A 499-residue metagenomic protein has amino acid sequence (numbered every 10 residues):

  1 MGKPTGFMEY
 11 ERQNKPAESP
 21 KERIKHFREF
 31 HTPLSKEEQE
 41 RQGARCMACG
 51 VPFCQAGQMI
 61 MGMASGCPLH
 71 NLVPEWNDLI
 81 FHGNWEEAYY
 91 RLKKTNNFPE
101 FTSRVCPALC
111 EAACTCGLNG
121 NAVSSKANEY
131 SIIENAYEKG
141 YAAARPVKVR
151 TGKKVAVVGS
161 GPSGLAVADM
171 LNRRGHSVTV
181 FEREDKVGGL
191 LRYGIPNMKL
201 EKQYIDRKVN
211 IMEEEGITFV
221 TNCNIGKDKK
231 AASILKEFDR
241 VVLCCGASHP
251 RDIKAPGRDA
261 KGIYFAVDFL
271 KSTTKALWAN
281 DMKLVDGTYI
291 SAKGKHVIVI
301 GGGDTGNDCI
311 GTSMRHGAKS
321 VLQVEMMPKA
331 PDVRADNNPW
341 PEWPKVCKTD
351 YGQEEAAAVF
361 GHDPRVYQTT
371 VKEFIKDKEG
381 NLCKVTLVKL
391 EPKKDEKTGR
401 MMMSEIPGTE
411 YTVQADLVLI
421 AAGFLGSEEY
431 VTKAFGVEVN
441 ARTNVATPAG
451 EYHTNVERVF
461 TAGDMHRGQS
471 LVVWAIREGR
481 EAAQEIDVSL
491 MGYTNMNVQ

Functional and structural regions predicted by a protein language model:
T5-T32, R41-A44, G57, P68-H82 (+11 more regions): Beta1-alpha1 glycine-rich phosphate/pyrophosphate-binding loop at the start of Rossmann-like nucleotide-binding domains
R12-L34, Q42-R45, Y367-T369, I375 (+4 more regions): C-terminal catalytic lobe of FAD-dependent flavoproteins
K25-E38, A64-S65, L69-R104, A108 (+2 more regions): Ferredoxin-type iron-sulfur electron-transfer modules in oxidoreductases and energy-metabolism complexes
C46-C49, C54-Q58, M63, C67 (+3 more regions): Short cysteine clusters
E87, V149, K154-V158, D206-P256 (+4 more regions): Feature captures the FAD/FMN-dependent oxidoreductase FAD-binding
S131-V149, R207-D228, P250-H316, V439-N455: Glycine-rich dinucleotide-binding loop and its adjacent helix/turn
K261-G294, K393-Q469: FAD-site-proximal beta/loop scaffold in flavoenzymes
G306-C309, H316, A462-Y493: A conserved FAD-binding loop/helix module that cradles the flavin
